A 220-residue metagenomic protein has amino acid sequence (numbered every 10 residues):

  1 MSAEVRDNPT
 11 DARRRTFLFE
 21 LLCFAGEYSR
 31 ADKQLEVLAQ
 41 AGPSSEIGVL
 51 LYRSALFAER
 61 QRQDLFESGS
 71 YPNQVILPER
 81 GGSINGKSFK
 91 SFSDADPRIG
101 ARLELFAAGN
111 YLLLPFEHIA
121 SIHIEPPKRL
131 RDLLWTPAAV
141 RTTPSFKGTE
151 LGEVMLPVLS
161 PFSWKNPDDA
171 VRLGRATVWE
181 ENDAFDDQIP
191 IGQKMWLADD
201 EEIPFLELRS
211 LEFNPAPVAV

Functional and structural regions predicted by a protein language model:
M1-P72: Alpha-helical protein-protein interaction scaffolds
A3-R6, T10, F24, R80 (+2 more regions): Amphipathic, alpha-helical segments enriched in basic
F24, R141-S145, A219-V220: Repeat-unit-sized solenoid/scaffold elements
Q40, S45-N110: Intrinsically disordered, low-complexity, charge-biased linker/tail regions
R60-R62, I76-E79, T143-F146, V158-D168: Noncatalytic linker/hinge segments flanking ATPase motor cores
S88-F89, R98, I189, W196 (+1 more regions): Contiguous interface-forming segments/domains that mediate binding rather than catalysis
S88-L133, A138-G152: Surface-exposed interaction/gating patches
V154-P215: Helix-rich interaction surfaces within compact, conserved domain-sized segments that mediate assembly or partner
